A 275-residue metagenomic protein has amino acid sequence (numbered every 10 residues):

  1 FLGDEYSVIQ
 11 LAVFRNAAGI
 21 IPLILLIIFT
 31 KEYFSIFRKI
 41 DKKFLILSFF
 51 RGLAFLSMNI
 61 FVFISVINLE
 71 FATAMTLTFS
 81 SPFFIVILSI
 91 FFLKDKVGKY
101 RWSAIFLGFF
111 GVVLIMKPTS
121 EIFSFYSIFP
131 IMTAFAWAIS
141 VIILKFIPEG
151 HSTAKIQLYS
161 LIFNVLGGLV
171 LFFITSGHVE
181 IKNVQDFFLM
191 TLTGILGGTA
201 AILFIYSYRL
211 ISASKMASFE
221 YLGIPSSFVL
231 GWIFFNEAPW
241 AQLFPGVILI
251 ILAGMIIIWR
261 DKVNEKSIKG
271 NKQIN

Functional and structural regions predicted by a protein language model:
F1-D4, V8-I9, L23, I122-S176 (+2 more regions): Transmembrane alpha-helical segments that form core, pore/gating elements of small-molecule transporters/exporters
V13, I40-F44, V112, K117-A136 (+2 more regions): Juxtamembrane helix-entry segments on the extracytoplasmic side of multipass membrane proteins
F14, A74-S80, I147-F163, A201-W232: Helix-helix packing/entry segments at the starts of transmembrane helices
I20-F50, F63, K99, H151 (+3 more regions): Membrane-interface interhelical linkers
I24, G52-I60, P82-I87, V112 (+6 more regions): Hydrophobic/small/kink-forming positions within alpha-helical transmembrane segments of polytopic membrane proteins
D41-F50, V97-F109, Y126-I131, H151-F163 (+1 more regions): Cytoplasmic-side transmembrane-helix entry/capping segments in multi-pass membrane proteins
S81-S103, P225-F244: C-terminal transmembrane-helix exit sites in multi-pass transporters
Y100-K117, Q242-D261: Hydrophobic transmembrane alpha-helices of multi-pass small-molecule transport proteins
